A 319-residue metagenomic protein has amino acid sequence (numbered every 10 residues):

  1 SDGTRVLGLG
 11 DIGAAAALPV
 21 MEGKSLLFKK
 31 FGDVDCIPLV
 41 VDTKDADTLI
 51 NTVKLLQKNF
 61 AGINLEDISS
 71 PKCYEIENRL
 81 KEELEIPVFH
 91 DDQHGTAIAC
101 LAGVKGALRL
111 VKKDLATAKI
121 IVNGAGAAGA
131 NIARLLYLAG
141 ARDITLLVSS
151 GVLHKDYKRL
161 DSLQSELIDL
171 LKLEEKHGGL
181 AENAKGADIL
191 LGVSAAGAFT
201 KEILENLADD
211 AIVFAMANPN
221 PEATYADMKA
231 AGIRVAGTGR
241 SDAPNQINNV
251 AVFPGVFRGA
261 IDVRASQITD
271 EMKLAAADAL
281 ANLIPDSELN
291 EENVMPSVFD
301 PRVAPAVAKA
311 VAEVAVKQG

Functional and structural regions predicted by a protein language model:
S1-V88, A308, V314, Q318: N-terminal ligand-binding/catalytic initiation module
D2-T4, V41-D42, D67-S70, D91-H94 (+4 more regions): Short, ordered loop/turn segments at secondary-structure junctions
T4-K29, H90, I98-A195: Glycine-rich phosphate/diphosphate-binding loop of Rossmann-like nucleotide-binding domains
P38, N64-D67, V88-D91, V122 (+4 more regions): General beta-strand structural signal in soluble alpha/beta enzymes
E83-A97, V213-N218: Short, acidic/small-residue loops that bind anionic groups at enzyme active sites
D91-D92, V111, A215-Q318: Adenosine-phosphate binding glycine-rich loop
S165-R234, R240-D242: Rossmann-like adenosine-cofactor binding region
